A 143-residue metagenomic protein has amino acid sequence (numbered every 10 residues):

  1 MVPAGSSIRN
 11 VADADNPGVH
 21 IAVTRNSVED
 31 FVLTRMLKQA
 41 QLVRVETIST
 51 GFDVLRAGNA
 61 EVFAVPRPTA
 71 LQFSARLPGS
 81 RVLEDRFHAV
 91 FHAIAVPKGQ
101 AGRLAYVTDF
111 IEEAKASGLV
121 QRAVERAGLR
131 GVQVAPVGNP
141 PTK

Functional and structural regions predicted by a protein language model:
M1-G5, R67, L71-E112, R130-K143: Periplasmic-binding protein-like
V2-H20: Flexible hinge/capping segments at coil-to-helix
S7, V28-E29, T50-G51, T69-A70 (+1 more regions): Alpha-helix capping/helix-boundary segments
A12-N16, R35-M36, I48-A64, P68 (+1 more regions): Short helices/loops that flank or line small-molecule/ion binding pockets
A14, L33, L55, A60 (+3 more regions): Residue-level signal for nonpolar/aromatic packing positions in well-ordered secondary structure
P17-N26, P97: Short beta-strand->loop
A22-T24, A40-I48: Short beta-strand-to-loop elements that line the ligand-binding cleft of bilobed periplasmic-binding protein-like
V28-L37, L42-V43, V82-L83, E112-K143: Ligand-binding clefts/hinges and TM-proximal coupling segments of bilobed small-molecule sensing domains
